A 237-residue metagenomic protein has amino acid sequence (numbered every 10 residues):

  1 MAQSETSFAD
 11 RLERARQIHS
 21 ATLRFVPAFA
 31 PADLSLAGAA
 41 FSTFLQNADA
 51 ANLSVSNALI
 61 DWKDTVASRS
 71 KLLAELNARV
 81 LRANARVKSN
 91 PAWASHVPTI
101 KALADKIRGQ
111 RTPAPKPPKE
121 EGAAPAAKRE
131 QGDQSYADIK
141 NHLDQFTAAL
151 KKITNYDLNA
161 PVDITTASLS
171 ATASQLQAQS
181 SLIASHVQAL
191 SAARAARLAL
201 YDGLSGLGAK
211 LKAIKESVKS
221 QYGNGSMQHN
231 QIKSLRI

Functional and structural regions predicted by a protein language model:
M1-I237: Basic/polar low-complexity intrinsically disordered segments
